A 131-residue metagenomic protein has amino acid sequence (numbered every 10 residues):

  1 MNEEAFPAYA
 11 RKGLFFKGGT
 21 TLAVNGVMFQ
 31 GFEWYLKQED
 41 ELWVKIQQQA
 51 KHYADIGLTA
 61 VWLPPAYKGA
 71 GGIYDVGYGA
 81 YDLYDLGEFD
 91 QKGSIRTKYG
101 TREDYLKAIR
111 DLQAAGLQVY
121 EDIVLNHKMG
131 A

Functional and structural regions predicted by a protein language model:
N2-Q118, N126: N-terminal structural segment of carbohydrate-active enzymes
